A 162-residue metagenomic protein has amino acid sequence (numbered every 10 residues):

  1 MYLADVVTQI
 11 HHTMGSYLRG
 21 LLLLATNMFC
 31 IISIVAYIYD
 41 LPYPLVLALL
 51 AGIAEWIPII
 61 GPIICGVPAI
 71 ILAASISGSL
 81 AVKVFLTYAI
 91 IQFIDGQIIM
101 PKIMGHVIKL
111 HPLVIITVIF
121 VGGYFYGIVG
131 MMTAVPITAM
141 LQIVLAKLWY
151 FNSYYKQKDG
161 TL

Functional and structural regions predicted by a protein language model:
M1-A74, G78-V84: Alpha-helical transmembrane segments and their immediate interhelical loop/hinge regions in multi-pass membrane
A81-L162: Hydrophobic alpha-helical transmembrane segments of membrane transport and translocation systems, primarily multi-pass
